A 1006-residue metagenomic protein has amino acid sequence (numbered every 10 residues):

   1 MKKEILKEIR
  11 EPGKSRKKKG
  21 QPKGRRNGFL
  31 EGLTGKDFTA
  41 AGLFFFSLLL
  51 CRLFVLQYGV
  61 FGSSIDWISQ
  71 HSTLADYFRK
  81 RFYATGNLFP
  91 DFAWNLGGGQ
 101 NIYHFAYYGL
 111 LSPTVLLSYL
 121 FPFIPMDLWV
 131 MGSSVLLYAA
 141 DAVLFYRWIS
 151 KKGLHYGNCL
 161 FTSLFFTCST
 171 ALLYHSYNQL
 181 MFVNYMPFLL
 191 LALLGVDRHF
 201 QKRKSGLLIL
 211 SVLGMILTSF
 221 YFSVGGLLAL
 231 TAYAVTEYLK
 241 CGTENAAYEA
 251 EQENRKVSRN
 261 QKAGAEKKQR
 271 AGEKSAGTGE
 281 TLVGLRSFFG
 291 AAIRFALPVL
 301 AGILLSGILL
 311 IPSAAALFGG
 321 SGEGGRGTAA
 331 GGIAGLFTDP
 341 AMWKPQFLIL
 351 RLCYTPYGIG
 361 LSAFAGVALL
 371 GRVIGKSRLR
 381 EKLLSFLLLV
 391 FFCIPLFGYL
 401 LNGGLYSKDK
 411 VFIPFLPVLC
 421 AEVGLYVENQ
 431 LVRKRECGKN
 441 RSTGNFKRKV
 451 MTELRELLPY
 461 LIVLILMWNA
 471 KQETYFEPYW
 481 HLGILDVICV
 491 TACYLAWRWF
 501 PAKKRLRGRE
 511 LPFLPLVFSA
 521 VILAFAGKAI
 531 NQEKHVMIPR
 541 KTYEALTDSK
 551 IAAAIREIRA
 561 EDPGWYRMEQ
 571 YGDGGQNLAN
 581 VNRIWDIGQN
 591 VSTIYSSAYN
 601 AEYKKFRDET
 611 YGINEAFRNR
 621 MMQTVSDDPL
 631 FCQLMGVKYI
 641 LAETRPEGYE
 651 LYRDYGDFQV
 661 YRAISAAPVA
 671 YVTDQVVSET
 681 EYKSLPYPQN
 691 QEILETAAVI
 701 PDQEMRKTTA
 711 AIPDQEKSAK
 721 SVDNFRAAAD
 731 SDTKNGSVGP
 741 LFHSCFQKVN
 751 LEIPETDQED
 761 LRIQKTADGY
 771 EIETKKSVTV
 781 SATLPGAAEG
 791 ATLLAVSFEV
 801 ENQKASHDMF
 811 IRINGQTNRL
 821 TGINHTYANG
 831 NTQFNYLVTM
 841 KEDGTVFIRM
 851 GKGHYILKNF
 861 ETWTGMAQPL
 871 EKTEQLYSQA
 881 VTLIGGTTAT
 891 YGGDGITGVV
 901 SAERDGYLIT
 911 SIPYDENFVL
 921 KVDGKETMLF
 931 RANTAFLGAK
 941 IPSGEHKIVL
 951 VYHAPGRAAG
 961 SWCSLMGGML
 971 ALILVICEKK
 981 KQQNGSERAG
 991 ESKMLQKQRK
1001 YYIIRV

Functional and structural regions predicted by a protein language model:
M1-L56, G290, R294, L495-W499 (+2 more regions): Start-transfer (signal-anchor) and selected internal transmembrane alpha helices of multi-pass inner/ER membrane
R16-K17, P22, L74, G739 (+3 more regions): Active-site-proximal, structured, solvent-exposed surfaces of multi-pass membrane proteins that position macromolecular
F44-L48, S134-K152, Y156-K240, R294-G319 (+2 more regions): Membrane-embedded helix bundles of polyisoprenyl
S47-A142, L164-M186, L317-G322, A330-R351 (+4 more regions): Membrane-interface coil-to-helix junctions
G98, H104-Y107, A520-T542, E557-F631 (+5 more regions): Extracytoplasmic/lumenal acceptor-recognition loop(s) of multi-pass membrane glycoenzymes
F222, L379-T547, S943-K981, G985-E987 (+2 more regions): Contiguous transmembrane helix-bundle modules in multi-pass membrane proteins
G226-L300, V490-L495: Perimembrane helix-loop-helix junctions
E253-N254, A291-I413, K471-P478: Periplasmic/ER-lumenal interhelical loops and adjacent helix-loop junctions in multi-pass membrane proteins
